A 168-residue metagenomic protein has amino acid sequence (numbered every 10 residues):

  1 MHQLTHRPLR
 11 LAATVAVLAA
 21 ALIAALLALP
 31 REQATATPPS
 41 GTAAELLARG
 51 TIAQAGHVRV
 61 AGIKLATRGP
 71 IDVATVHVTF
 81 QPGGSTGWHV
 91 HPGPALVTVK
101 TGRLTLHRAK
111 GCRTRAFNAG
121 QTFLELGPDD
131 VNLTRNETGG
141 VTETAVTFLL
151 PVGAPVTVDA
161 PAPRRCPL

Functional and structural regions predicted by a protein language model:
H2-D72, T114-A116, F123, A160-L168: A short, N-terminal "cap"/entry segment at the start of jelly-roll beta-barrel domains of the cupin/DSBH fold
A44, P70, F80, L104 (+1 more regions): Short acidic-glycine-tyrosine-enriched beta hairpin
R68-I71, G84-L96: A short beta-loop-beta micro-motif enriched in histidine and acidic residues
P70-T75, T142: Extracytoplasmic
H77-Q81, P92-L106: Short, conserved beta-strand element in jelly-roll/cupin
T86-H91, R108, R115-A116, T134-N136: Short histidine-centered beta-strand/loop micro-motifs that create catalytic or ligand/metal-coordination sites
L96-V99, L106, T122-E125, T144-F148: Structural recognition of the beta-strand scaffold that forms the well-ordered cores of secreted hydrolase catalytic
R113, N118, G127-P155: Ligand-binding loop in jelly-roll beta-barrel domains
